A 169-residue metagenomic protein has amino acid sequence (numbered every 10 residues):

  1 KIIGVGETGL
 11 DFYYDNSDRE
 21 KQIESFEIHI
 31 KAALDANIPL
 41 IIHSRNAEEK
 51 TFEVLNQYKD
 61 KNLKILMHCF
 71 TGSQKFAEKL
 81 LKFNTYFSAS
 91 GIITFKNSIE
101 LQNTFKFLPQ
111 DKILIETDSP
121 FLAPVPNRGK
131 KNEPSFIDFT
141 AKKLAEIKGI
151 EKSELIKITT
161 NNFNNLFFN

Functional and structural regions predicted by a protein language model:
K1-F83, N103-T104, L108, P126-S135 (+2 more regions): Divalent metal-binding pocket/active-site signature
D11, P120-F121: Active-site/binding-pocket entry motifs
T71, G91-F95, S119-P120: Short, acidic/turn-prone active-site loops that include or flank metal/cofactor- and phosphate-binding residues
F87-N103: Active-site glycine- and acidic-residue-rich loops that bind and position anionic ligands or nucleotide-like cofactors
S135-N169: Mid-to-C-terminal alpha-helical segments outside catalytic/metal-binding sites
